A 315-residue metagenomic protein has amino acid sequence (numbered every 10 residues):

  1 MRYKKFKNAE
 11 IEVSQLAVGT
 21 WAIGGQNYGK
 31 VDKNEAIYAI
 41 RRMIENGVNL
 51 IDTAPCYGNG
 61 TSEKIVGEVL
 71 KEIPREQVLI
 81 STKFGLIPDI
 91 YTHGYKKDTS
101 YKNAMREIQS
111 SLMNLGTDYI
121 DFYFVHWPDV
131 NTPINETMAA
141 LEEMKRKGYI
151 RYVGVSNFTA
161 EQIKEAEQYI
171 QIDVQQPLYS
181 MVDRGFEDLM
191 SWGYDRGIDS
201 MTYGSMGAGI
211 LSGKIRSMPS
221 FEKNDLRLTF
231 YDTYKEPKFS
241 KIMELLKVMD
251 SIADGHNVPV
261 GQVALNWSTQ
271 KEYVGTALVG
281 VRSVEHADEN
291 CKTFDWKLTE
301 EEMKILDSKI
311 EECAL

Functional and structural regions predicted by a protein language model:
M1-V78, L315: N-terminal binding-site loop/beta-alpha segment at the start of enzyme catalytic domains that lines or forms
I11-L16, G47-N49, P74-V78, T117-D121 (+5 more regions): Short, well-ordered coil/turn segments that N-cap beta-strands
A22-N27, I87-G94, L211, H286-E289: A short acidic, helix-capping loop that chelates divalent metal ions and anchors anionic groups
K30-M43, T99-L115, T159-K164: Short, acidic/polar
V31-E35, T61, I65, Y95-N103 (+2 more regions): Alpha-helix N-cap and loop-to-helix initiation/capping positions
E76-D89: A short, structured active-site edge motif that brings together acidic residues
L112-N131: Active-site groove signature of glycoside hydrolases
P128-L315: Beta/alpha (TIM)-barrel catalytic core signal, keyed to glycine-rich beta->alpha loops juxtaposed to Asp/Glu that bind
